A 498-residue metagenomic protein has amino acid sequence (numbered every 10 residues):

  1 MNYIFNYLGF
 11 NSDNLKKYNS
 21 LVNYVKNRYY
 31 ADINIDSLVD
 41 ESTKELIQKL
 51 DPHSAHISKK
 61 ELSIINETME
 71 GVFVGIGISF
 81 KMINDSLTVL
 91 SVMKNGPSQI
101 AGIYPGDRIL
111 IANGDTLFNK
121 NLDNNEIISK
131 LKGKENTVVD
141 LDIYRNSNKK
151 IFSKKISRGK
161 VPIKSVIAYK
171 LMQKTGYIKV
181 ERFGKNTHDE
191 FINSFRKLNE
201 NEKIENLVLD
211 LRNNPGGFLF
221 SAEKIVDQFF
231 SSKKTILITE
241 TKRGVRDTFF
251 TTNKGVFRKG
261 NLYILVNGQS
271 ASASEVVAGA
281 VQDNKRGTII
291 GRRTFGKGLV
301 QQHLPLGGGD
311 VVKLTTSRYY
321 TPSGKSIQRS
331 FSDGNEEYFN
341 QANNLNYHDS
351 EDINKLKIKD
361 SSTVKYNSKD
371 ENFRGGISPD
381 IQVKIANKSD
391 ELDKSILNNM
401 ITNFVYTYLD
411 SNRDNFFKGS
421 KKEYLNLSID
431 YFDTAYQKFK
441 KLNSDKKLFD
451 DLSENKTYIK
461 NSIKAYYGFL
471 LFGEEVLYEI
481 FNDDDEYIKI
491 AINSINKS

Functional and structural regions predicted by a protein language model:
F5-N14, K26, Y30, N34-I35 (+6 more regions): Cleft-lining beta-strand/loop regions that shape enzyme active-site pockets
K16-T68, S147: Interdomain regulatory linker/hinge segments that flank or connect interaction modules in polarity/junction/synaptic
P52-S91: PDZ/PDZ-like peptide-tail recognition elements
D85, P97-I100: Membrane-embedded segments
G106-R108: Structural motif
G268-A271, G279, R286-I289, F295-G296 (+1 more regions): Acidic, polar loop-rich interaction surfaces within structured domains
S326-S498: Conserved functional hotspot residues or short segments at active or partner-binding sites across diverse domains
